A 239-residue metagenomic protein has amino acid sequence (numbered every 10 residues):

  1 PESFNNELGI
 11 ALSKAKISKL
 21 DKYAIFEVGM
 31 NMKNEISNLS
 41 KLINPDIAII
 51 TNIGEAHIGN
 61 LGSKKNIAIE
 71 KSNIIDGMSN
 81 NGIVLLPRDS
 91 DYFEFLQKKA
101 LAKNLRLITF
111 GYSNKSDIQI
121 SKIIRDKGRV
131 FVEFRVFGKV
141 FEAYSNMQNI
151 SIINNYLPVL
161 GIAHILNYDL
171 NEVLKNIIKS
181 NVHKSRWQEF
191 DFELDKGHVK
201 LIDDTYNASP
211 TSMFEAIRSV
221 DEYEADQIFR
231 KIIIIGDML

Functional and structural regions predicted by a protein language model:
P1-G9, V28, I50-N52: Short beta-strand-centered segment that lines the nucleotide-binding/catalytic pocket of NTP-utilizing
F4-G9, N31-K33, D91, N114-S116: Short acidic loop-to-helix transition motifs that present clustered carboxylates
L8-K22: P-loop NTPase switch/communication element
K16-K19, K41-L42, D76-S79, A225-D226: Conserved catalytic network of the ASCE P-loop NTPase/AAA+ motor domain
K22-I36, L201-N207: Switch II (G3) loop of P-loop NTPases
I25, I49-I50, L85, I202 (+1 more regions): Generic enzyme active-site microenvironment
D46-V199, F229: Acidic, Mg2+-coordinating active-site environments of NTP-dependent enzymes
H183, T205-L239: Active-site beta-alpha connecting loops in nucleotide-dependent enzymes
